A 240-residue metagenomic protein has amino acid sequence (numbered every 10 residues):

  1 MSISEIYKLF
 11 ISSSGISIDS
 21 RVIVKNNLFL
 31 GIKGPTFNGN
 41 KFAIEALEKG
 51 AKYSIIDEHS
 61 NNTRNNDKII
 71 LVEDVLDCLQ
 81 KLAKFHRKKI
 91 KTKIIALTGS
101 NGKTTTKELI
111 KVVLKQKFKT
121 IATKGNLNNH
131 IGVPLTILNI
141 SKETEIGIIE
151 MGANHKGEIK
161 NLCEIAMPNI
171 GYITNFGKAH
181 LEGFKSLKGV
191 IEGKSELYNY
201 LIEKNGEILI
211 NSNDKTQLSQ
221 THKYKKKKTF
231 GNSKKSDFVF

Functional and structural regions predicted by a protein language model:
M1-K81, F85: N-terminal leader/targeting and accessory segments in enzymes
I6-I11, L187-K188, H222-F240: Adenine nucleotide phosphate-binding catalytic loops in nucleotide-utilizing enzymes
S14-I16, K156-I159, F238-V239: Glycine-rich, charged/polar anion/phosphate-binding loops that engage phosphate groups from diverse ligands
I18, G31, I56, I70-V72 (+5 more regions): Structural signal for conserved beta-strand scaffold positions within catalytic alpha/beta enzyme cores
G39-A51, I69-D74, M167-N169, E192-Y198 (+1 more regions): A short, gly/pro- and small-residue-rich
E48, T63-N66, K89, L181 (+2 more regions): Asparagine-rich low-complexity intrinsically disordered tracts
S54-N62, S212-T216, N232-S233: Short, polar loop motifs at secondary-structure junctions
D77-I208, S212, T216-K225: Phosphate-binding loop of NTP-binding sites
